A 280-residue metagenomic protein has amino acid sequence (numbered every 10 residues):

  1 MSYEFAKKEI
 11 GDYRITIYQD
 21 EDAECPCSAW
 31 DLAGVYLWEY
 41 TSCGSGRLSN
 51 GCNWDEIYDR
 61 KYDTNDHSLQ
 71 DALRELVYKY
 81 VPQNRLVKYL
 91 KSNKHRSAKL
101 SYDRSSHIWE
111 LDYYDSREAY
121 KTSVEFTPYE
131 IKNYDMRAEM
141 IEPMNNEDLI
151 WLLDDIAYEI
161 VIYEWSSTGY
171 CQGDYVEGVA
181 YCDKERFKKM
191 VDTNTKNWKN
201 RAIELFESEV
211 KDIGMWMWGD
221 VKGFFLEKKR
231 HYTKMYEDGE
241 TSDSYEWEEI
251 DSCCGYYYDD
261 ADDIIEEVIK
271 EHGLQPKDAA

Functional and structural regions predicted by a protein language model:
M1-A280: Acidic interaction surfaces
